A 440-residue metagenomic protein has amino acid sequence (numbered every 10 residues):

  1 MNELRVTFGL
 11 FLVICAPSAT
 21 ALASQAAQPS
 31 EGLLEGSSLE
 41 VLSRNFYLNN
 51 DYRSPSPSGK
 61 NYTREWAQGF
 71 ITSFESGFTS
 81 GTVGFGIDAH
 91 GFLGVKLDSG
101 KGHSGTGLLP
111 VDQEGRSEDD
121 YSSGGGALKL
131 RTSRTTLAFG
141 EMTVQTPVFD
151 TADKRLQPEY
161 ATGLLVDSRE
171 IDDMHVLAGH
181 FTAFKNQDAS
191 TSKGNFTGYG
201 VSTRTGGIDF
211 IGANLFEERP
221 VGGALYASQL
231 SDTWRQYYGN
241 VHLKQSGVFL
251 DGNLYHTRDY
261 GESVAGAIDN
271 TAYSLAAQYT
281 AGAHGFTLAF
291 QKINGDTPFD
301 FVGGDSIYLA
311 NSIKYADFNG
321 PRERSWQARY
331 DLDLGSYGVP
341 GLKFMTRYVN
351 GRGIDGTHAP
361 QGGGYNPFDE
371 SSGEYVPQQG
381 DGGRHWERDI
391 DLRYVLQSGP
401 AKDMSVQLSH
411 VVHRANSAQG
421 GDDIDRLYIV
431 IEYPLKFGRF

Functional and structural regions predicted by a protein language model:
T20-G140, L332, I390-Q397, S405-F440: Beta-barrel outer-membrane channel/assembly domains of diderm bacteria
E35, R64-F70, D120-G124, P158-T162 (+6 more regions): Residues that define the transmembrane beta-barrel architecture of outer-membrane proteins
N45-Y47, L137-T151, V176-A178, I211 (+5 more regions): Transmembrane beta-strand segments that form the barrel wall of outer-membrane beta-barrel proteins
F74-G105, E114-K193, L215-E217, V221 (+1 more regions): Outer membrane beta-barrel
G81-F85, R134-A138, D173-L177, K185 (+7 more regions): Repeated loop/turn-to-beta-strand initiation elements of outer-membrane beta-barrel proteins
V95, M174-Y199, S246-S325, S417-D422: Outer-membrane beta-barrel translocator/channel fold
T151-P158, A183-Q187, T203-T205, A227-Y238 (+4 more regions): Solvent-exposed loop/turn segments connecting transmembrane beta-strands in outer-membrane beta-barrel proteins
F301-R393, Q397: C-terminal structural cap/anchor segments
